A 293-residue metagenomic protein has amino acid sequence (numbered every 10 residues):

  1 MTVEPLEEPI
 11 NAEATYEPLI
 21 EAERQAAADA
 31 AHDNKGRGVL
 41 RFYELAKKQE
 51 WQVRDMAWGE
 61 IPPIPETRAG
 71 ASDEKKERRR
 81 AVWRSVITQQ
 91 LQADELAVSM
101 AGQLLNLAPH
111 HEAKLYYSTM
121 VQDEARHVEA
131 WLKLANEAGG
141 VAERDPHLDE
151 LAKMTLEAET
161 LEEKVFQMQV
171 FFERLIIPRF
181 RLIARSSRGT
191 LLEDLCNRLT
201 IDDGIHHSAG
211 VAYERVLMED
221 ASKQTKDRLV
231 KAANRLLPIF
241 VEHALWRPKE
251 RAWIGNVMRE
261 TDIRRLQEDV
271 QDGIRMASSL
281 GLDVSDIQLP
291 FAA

Functional and structural regions predicted by a protein language model:
M1-G102, N106-K114, E137, V141-R144 (+3 more regions): Terminal targeting/low-complexity segments that flank the catalytic cores of oxidoreductases
I64, A93-M100, H127, F172-R179 (+1 more regions): Amphipathic, well-ordered alpha-helical segments in soluble domains
T88-L91, E95, S118-V121, A125 (+2 more regions): Short amphipathic alpha-helical segments with heptad-repeat character
V98-L104, Y117-T119, I177-I183, L195-R198 (+1 more regions): A structural feature that tracks compact, well-ordered secondary-structure segments with a strong bias toward
M100-L107, A130, L134-E137, I183-S186 (+1 more regions): Amphipathic, soluble alpha-helical interaction motifs
H110, L115-G139: Carboxylate/His-rich catalytic cores and anion/metal-binding grooves
W131-H207: Active-site-proximal alpha-helical scaffolds that flank and shape metal-associated catalytic sites
P178-R179, R188-E250: Secondary-shell segments that build the walls of catalytic and ion/ligand-binding clefts
